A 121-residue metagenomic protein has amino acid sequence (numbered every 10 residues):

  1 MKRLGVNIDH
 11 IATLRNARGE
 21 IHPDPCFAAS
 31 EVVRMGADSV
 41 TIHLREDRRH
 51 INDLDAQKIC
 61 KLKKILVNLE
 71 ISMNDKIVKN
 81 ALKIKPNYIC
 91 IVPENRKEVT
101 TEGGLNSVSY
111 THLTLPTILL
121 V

Functional and structural regions predicted by a protein language model:
M1-L62, L66-V67, K83-I84: Conserved N-terminal beta1-alpha1 strand-loop-helix module at the mouth
V40, I89-I91: Hydrophobic residues within beta-strands of alpha/beta enzymes
E46-I59, D75-I77, E98-Y110: Active-site-adjacent beta->alpha loops and helix N-cap segments on the catalytic face of soluble alpha/beta enzymes
M73-K85: Short amphipathic alpha-helices and their capping/turn segments at secondary-structure boundaries
V92-E98: Glycine-rich phosphate-binding active-site loops on the catalytic face of alpha/beta enzymes
T111-T117: Conserved small/polar residues in nucleotide/adenosyl-binding loops
